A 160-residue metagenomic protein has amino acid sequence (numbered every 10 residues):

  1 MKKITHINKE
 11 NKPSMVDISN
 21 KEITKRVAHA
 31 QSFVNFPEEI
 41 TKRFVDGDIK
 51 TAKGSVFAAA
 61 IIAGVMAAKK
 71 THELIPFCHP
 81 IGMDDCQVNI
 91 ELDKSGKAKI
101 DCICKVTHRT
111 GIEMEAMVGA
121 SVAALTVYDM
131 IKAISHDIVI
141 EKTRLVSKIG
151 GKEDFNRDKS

Functional and structural regions predicted by a protein language model:
M1-H79, D85-S160: C-terminal binding/interaction regions
